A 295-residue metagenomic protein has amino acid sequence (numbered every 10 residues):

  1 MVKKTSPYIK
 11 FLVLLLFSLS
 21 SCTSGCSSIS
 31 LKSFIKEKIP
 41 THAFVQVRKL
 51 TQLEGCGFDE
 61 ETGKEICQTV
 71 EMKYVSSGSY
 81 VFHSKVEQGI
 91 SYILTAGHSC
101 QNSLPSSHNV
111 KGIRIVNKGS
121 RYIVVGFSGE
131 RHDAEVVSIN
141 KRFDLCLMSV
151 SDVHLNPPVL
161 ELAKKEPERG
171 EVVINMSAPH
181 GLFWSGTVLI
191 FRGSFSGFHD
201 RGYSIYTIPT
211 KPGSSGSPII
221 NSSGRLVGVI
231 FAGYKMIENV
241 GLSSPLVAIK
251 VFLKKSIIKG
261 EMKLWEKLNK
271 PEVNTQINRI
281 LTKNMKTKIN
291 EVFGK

Functional and structural regions predicted by a protein language model:
V2-L12: Bacterial N-terminal signal peptides that target proteins for export
S30-E37, H108-R114, L226-K295: C-terminal cap/linker of serine protease catalytic domains
S30-S33, E54-A96, H132, G216 (+1 more regions): A conserved glycine-rich beta-strand in the N-terminal activation segment of trypsin-fold
K38-K64, V173-N175: A short, Trp-centered hydrophobic/proline-enriched beta-strand micro-motif
A43-R48, G89-G97, E166-H180, I220-P245: Active-site-proximal beta-strands of protease catalytic cores
S79, P209-I230: Catalytic nucleophile loop of clan PA
F82-K141: Catalytic-histidine neighborhood of serine endopeptidases, predominantly the chymotrypsin-like S1/PA family
P157-S204, P209-S214, I230-G241: Flexible, gly/ser-rich surface segments that form the specificity/activation loops bordering the active-site cleft
